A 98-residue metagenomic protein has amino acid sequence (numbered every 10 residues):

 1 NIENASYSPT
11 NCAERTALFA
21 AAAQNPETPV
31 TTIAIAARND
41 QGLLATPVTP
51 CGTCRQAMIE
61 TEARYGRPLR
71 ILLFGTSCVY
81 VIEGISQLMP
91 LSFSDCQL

Functional and structural regions predicted by a protein language model:
I2-Q97: Zn2+-dependent cytidine deaminase-like catalytic core
